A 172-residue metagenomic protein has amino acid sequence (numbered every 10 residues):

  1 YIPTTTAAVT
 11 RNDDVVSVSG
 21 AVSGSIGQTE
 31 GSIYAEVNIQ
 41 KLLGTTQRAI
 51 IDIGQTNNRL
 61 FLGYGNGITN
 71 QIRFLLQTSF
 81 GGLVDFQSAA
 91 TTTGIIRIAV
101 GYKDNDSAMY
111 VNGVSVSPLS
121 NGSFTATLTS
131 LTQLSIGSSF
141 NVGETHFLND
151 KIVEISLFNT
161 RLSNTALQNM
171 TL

Functional and structural regions predicted by a protein language model:
Y1-T29, L42-T45, V116, K151-L172: Extended recognition patches within non-cytosolic domains
E30, E36, A89-A99, T129-L131: Trp-centered recognition loops
S32-K41, I98-V100, I136, I152-F158: Short hydrophobic/aromatic patches on beta-strands that form ligand-binding or substrate-lining surfaces
T45-N58, R73-Q77, G137, Q168-T171: Aromatic-rich beta-strand patches that line glycan-recognition/binding surfaces of extracellular proteins
T56-N58, F80, A89-G94, V142 (+1 more regions): Extracellular repetitive beta-rich solenoid segments
N58-G63, T145: Parallel beta-helix/beta-solenoid repeats that form elongated, surface-exposed shafts/blades used for receptor binding
Y64-F124: Extracellular glycan-interaction surfaces
T129-L157: Extracellular glycan-interaction patches encoded by glycine-rich segments
